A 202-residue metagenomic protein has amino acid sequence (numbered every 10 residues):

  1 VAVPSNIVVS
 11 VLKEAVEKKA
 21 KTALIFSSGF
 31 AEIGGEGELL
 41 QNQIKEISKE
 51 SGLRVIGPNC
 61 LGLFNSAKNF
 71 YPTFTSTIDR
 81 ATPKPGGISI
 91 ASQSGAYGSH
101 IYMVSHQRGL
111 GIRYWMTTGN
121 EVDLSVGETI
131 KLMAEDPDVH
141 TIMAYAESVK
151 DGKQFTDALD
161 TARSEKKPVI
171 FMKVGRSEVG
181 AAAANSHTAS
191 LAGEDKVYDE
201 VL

Functional and structural regions predicted by a protein language model:
V1-L202: Catalytic-core regions of core metabolic enzymes, especially those transforming organic acids/acyl-group intermediates
